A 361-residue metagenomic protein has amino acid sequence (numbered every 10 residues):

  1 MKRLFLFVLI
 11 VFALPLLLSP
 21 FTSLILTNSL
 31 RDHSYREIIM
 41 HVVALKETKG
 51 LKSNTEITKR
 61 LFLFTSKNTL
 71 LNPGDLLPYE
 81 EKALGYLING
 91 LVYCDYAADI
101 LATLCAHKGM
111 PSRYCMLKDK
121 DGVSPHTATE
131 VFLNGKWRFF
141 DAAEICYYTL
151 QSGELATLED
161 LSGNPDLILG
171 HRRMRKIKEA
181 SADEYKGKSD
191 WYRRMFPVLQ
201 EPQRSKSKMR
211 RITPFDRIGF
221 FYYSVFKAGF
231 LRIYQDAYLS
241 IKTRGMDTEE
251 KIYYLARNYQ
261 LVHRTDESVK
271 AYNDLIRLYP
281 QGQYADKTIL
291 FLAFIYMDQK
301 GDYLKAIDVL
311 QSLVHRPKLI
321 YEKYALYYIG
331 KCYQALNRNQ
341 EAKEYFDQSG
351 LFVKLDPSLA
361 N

Functional and structural regions predicted by a protein language model:
S23-V92: Secondary-structure boundary elements
K67-A128: Active-site neighborhood of thiol-dependent amide/isopeptide-bond enzymes
V123, F132, K136-K251: His-Asp-centered catalytic microenvironments across diverse enzyme cores, prominently the transglutaminase-like
R257, F291-I295, K331: Residue-level recognition of tetratricopeptide repeat
V262, Q299-K300, L336: Structural motif corresponding to the intra-repeat A-B loop/turn of tetratricopeptide repeats
R277-A285, H315-E322, G350-A360: Short solvent-exposed coil/turn linkers within tandem alpha-helical repeat scaffolds
V314-H315, Y327, Q334-P357: TPR/TPR-like (Sel1-like) alpha-helical repeat modules
